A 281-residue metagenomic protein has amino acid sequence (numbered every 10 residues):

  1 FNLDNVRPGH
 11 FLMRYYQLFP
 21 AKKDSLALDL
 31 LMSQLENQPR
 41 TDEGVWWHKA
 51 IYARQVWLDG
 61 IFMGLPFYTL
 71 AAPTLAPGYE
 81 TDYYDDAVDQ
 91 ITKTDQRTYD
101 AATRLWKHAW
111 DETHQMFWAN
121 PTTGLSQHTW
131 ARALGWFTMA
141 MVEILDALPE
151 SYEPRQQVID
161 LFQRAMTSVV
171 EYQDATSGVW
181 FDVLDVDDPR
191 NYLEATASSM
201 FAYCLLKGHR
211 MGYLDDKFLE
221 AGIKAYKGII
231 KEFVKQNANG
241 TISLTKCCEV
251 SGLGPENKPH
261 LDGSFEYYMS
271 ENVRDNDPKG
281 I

Functional and structural regions predicted by a protein language model:
F1, L26-V45, Y84-W118, I159-S177 (+1 more regions): Long, well-ordered core segments of solenoidal/helical folds
F1-L3, K22-L26, L31, G44 (+5 more regions): CBM-like carbohydrate-recognition segments
F1-R7, H48-I61, A119-M139, E150 (+6 more regions): Solvent-exposed loop and edge beta-strand segments that line ligand/cofactor-binding and catalytic clefts
N2-Y68: Extracytoplasmic mature domains of secreted/periplasmic and thylakoid-lumen proteins
R7-A21, L65-Y79, W136-P154, S199-L214 (+1 more regions): Well-ordered alpha-helical scaffold segments within catalytic/enzyme domains
I61, L65, Y83, V88 (+6 more regions): His/Met- and acidic-residue-enriched segments that coordinate or traffic transition-metal cofactors and support
E80-Y83, F218: Residue-level recognition of membrane-helix boundary sites in multi-pass small-molecule transporters
W136, A140-E143, Q157-E171, V179 (+2 more regions): Non-catalytic alpha-helical scaffold/packing segments enriched in small hydrophobic residues
